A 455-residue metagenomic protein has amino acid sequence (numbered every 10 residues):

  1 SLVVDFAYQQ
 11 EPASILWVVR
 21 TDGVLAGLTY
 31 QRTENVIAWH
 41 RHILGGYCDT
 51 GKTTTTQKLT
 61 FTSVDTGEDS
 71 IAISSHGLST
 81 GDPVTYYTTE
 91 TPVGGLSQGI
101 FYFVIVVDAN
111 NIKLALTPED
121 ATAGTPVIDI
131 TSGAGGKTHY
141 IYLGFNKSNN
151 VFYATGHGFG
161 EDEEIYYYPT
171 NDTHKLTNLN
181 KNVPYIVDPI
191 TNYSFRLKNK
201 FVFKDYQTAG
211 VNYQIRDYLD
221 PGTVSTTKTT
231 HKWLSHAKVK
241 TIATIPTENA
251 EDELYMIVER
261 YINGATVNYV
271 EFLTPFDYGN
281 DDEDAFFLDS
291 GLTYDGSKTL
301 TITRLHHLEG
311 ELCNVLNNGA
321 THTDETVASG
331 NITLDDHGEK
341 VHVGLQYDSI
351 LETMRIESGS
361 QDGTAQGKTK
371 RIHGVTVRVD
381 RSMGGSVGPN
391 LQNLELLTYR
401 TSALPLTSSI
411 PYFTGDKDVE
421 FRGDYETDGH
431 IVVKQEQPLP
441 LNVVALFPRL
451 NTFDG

Functional and structural regions predicted by a protein language model:
S1-K52, Y142-A154, G160-E164, T170 (+1 more regions): Beta-sheet repeat architectures centered on beta-propellers
D49-I245, D335-D348, T401-I410: Small/polar beta-strand repeat architecture
